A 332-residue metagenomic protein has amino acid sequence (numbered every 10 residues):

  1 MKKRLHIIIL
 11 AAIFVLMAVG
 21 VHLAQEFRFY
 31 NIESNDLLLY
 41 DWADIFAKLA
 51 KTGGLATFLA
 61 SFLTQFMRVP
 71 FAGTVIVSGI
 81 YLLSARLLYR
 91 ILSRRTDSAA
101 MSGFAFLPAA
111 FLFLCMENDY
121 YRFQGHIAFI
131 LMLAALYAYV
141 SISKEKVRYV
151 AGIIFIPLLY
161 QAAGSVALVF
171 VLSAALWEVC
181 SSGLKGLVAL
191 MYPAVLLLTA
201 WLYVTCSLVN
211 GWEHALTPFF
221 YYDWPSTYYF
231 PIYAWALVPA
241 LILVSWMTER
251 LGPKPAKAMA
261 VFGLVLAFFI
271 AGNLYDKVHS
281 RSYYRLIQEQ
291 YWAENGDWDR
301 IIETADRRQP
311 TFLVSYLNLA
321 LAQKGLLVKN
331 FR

Functional and structural regions predicted by a protein language model:
H6-Y30, L196-V204, F268-G272: Transmembrane signal-anchor helices characteristic of membrane glycosylation enzymes that use polyprenol
A18-I76: Membrane-interface coil-to-helix junctions
N31-S34, L49-G53, V77, A99-E145 (+2 more regions): Membrane-interface micro-motifs in multi-pass membrane enzymes
S78-R95, L133-A138: Transmembrane-helix motifs of polytopic, lipid-linked glycan transferases
G103-A105, F129, S141-I156, L184-P193: Short hydrophobic alpha-helices at membrane interfaces in multi-pass membrane enzymes
G186-L251: Membrane-embedded alpha-helical segments of integral membrane proteins
K254-K277: Internal/C-terminal transmembrane anchor helices
N273-R332: Soluble catalytic regions of membrane-associated enzymes that act on cell-envelope and secretory-pathway components
